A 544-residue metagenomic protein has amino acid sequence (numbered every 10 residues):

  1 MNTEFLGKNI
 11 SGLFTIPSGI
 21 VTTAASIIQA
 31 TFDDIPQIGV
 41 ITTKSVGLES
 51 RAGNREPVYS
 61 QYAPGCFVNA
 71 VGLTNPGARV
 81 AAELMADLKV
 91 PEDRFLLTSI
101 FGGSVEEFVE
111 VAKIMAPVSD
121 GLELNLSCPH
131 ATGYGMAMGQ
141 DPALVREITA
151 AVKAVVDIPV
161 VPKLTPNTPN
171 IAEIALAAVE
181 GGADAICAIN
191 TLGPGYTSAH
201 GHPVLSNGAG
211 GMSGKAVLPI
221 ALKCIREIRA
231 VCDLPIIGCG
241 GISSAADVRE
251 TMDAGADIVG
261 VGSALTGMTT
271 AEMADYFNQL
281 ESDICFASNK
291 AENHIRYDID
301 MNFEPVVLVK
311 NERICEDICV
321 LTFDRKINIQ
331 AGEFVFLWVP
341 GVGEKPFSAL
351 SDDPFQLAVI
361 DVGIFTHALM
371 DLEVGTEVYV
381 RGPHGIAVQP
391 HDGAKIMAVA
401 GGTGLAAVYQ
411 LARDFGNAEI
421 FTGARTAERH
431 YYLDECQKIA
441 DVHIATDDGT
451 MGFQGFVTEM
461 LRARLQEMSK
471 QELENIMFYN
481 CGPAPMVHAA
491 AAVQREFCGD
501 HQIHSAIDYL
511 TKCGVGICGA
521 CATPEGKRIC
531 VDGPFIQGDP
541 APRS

Functional and structural regions predicted by a protein language model:
M1-L96, G102-G103: N-terminal capping/small domains of soluble enzymes
A25-D33, E106-A116, T168-G181, R229-C232 (+2 more regions): Catalytic cores of alpha/beta
I38, G53-P64, T197-G210, M252-D253 (+2 more regions): C-terminal helical cap(s) of enzyme catalytic domains, especially alpha/beta-barrels
T43-L48, N125-T132, A185-G195, G241-D275 (+1 more regions): Glycine-rich phosphate-binding active-site loops on the catalytic face of alpha/beta enzymes
F67-A70, N75, P129-A143, I174-L234 (+2 more regions): Glycine/Thr-rich beta-alpha phosphate-binding loop at enzyme active sites
M212-D233, I237, S243-E304: Alpha/beta catalytic cores of nucleotide-metabolism and tRNA/nucleoside-modifying enzymes
D300-Y379: Ferredoxin-reductase
I364-T511: FNR/FR-type flavoprotein reductase catalytic core
